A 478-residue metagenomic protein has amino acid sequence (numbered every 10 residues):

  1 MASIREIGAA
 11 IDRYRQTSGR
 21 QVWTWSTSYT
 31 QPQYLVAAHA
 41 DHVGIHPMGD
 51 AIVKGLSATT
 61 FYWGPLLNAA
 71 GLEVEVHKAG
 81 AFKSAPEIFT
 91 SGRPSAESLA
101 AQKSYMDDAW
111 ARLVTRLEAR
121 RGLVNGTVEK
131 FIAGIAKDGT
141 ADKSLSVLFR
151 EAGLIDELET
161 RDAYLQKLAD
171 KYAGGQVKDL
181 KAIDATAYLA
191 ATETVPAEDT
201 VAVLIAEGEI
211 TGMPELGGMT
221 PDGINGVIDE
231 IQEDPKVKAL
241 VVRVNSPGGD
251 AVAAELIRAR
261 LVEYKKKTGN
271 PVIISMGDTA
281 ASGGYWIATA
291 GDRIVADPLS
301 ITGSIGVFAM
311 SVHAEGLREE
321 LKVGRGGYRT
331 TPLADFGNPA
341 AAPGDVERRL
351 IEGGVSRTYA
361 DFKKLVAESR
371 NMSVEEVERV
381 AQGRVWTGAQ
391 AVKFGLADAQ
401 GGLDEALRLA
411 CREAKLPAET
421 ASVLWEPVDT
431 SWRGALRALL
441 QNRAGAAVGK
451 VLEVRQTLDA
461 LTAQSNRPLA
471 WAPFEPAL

Functional and structural regions predicted by a protein language model:
M1-W63, E193-L317: Cleft-lining beta-strand/loop regions that shape enzyme active-site pockets
G64-L168, E315, E319-A414: Charged, glycine-interspersed solvent-exposed loop segments at helix/strand-loop junctions that cap or gate access
E159, G175-A182, A296-D297, R325-R329 (+2 more regions): Acidic/polar loop patches that form or flank catalytic/metal-binding clefts of enzymes that bind anionic ligands
Y164-V203, I257, M310: Extracytoplasmic and endomembrane cell-envelope/extracellular-matrix remodeling and assembly machinery
E198-V201, I205-I231, P235-K236, E426-L478: Intrinsic disorder and flexible/low-complexity segments
I205-G208, V244-S246, M276-D278, P298-S300 (+9 more regions): Active-site proximal loops enriched in glycine and acidic residues that flank catalytic Cys/His/Asp and coordinate
A251-L256, Q390-K393, R437-L439: Short glycine/threonine-rich loop-to-helix capping motif typified by GTGT followed within a few residues by an Asp-Pro
D404-A438: C-terminal intrinsically disordered, low-complexity extensions immediately downstream of enzyme catalytic cores
